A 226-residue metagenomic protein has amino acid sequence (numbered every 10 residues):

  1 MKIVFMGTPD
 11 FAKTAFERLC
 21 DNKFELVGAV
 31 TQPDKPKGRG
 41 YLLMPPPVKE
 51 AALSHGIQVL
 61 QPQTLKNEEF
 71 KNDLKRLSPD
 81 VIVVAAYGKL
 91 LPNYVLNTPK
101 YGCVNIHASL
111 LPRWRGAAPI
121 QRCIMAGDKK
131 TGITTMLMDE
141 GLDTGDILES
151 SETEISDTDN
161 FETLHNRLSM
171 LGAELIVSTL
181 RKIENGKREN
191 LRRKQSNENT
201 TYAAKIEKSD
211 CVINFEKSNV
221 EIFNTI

Functional and structural regions predicted by a protein language model:
M1-G40: N-terminal Rossmann-like dinucleotide-binding module
T8-F11, Q63-K66, Y87-K89: Short beta->alpha connector loops
N22, Q32, V81-Y202: Donor/substrate-binding cores of folate-linked one-carbon enzymes
E25, G56-Q58, G102: Conserved beta-strand segments of alpha/beta enzyme cores
G28, Q61, L148-E149: A structural microfeature
P36-S78: N-terminal glycine-/serine-/threonine-rich beta1-alpha1-beta2 phosphate-ribose binding loop of Rossmann-like
N197-I226: Internal anion-binding site segments
